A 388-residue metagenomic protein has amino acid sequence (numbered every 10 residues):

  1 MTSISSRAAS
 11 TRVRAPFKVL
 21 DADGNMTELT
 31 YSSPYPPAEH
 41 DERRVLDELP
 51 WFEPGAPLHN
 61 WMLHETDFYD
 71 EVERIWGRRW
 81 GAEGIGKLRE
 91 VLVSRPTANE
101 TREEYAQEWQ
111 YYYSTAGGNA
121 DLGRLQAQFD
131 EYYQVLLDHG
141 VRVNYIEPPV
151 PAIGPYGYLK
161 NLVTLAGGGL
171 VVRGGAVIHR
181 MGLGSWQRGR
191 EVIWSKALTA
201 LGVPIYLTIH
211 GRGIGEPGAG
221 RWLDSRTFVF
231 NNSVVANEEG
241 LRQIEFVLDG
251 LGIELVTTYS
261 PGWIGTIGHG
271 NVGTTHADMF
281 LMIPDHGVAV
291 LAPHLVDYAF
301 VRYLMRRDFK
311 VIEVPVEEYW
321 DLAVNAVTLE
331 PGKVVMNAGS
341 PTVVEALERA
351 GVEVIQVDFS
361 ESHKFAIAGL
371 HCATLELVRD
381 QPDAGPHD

Functional and structural regions predicted by a protein language model:
T2-D388: The feature marks the mature, well-folded catalytic cores of soluble enzymes
